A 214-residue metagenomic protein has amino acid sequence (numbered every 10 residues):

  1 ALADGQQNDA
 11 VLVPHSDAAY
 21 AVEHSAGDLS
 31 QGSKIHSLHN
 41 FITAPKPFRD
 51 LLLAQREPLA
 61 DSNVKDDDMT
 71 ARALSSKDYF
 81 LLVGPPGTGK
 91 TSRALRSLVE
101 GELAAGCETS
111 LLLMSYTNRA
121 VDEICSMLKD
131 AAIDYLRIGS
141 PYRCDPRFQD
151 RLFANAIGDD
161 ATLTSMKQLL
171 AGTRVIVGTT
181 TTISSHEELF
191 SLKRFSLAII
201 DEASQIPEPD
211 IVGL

Functional and structural regions predicted by a protein language model:
A1-S75, S126-D130, I138, D145-N155: Pre-ATPase regulatory/linker segments immediately N-terminal to the P-loop/RecA-like helicase/translocase core
D9-H15, L53-R56, A104-A198: Conserved P-loop NTPase motor core of helicases/translocases
D68-M69, L81, R93, A120-E123 (+2 more regions): Acidic, Ser/Thr-rich intrinsically disordered and amphipathic helical segments
S76-L82, E108-T109: Pre-Walker A (Motif I) flank of P-loop NTPase domains
V83-G84, M114: Residues at the beta-strand->loop junction immediately N-terminal to the Walker
G87: Walker A (P-loop) phosphate-binding loop of P-loop NTPases
T91-E100, P209: Motif I (Walker A/P-loop) of helicase-class P-loop NTPases
L192-I211: SF2 helicase catalytic motif II
